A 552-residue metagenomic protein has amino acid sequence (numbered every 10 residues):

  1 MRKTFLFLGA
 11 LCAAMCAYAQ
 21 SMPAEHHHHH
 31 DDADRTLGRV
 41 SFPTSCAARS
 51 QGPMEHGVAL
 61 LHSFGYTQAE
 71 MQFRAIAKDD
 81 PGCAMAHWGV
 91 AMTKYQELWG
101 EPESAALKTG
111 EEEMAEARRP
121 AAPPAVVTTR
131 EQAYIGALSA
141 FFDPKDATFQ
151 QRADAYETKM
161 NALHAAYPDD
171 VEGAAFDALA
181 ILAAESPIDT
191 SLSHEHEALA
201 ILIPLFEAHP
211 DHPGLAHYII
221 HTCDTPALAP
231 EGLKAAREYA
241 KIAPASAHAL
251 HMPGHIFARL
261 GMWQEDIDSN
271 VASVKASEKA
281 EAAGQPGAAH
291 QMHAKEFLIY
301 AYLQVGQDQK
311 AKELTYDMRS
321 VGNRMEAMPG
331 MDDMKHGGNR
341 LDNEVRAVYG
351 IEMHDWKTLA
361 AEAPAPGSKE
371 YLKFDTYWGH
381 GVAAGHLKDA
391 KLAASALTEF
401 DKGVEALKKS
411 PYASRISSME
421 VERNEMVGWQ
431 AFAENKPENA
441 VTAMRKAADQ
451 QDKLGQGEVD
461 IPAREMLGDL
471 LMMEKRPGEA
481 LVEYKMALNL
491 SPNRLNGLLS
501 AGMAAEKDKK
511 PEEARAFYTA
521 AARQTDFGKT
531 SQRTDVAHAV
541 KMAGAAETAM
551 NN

Functional and structural regions predicted by a protein language model:
A47-A48, P81, W88, V127-T128 (+12 more regions): Residue signature of alpha-solenoid helical repeat architecture, marking inter-repeat boundaries and helix-start
P53, H87, K94, A133 (+12 more regions): TPR repeat positional signature
V58, M92, L138, L179 (+9 more regions): Residue-level recognition of tetratricopeptide repeat
K78-D79, H164-A166, F206-A208, R237-A245 (+7 more regions): Solenoid-like repeat scaffolds
A84, A91, Y95, E103-P120 (+6 more regions): TPR/TPR-like (Sel1-like) alpha-helical repeat modules
